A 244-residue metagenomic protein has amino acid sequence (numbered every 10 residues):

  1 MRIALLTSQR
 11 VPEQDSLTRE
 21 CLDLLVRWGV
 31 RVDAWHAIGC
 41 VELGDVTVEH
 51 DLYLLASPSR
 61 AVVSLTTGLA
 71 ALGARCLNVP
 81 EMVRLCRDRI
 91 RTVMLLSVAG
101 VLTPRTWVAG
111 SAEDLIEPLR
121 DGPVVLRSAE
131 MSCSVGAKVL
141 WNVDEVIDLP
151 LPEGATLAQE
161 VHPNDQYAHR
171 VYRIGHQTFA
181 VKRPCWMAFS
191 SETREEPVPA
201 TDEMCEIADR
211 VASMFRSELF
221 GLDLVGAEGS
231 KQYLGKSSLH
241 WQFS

Functional and structural regions predicted by a protein language model:
M1-A4: Extreme N-terminal starter segment of soluble prokaryotic enzymes
S8-R105: Conserved N-proximal alpha/beta basic substrate-recognition cap immediately N-terminal to, or forming the N-lobe
Q14, A61-S64, E113-L115, D165-A168: Short, well-ordered alpha-helical microsegments
H50-L54, R127, V171-R173, S230-F243: A short beta-strand motif that forms the metal-chelation/ATP-contact edge of phosphoryl-transfer active sites
P104-V124: Rossmann-like NAD(P)H-binding beta-loop-alpha module
V124, L157, F179-A180, F220 (+1 more regions): Protein kinase-like catalytic core scaffold
A137-F215: Phosphate-binding site of ATP-dependent enzymes
A212-S244: Conserved metal-phosphate-binding beta-hairpin within the catalytic cores of diverse ATP-dependent phosphoryl-transfer
